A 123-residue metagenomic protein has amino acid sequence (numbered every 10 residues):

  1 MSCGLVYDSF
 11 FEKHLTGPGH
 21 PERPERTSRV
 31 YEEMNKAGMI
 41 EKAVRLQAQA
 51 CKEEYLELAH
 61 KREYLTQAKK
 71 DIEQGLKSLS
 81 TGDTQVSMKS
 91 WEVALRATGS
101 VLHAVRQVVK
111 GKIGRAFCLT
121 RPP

Functional and structural regions predicted by a protein language model:
M1-P123: HDAC/HDAC-like amidohydrolase catalytic core signature
